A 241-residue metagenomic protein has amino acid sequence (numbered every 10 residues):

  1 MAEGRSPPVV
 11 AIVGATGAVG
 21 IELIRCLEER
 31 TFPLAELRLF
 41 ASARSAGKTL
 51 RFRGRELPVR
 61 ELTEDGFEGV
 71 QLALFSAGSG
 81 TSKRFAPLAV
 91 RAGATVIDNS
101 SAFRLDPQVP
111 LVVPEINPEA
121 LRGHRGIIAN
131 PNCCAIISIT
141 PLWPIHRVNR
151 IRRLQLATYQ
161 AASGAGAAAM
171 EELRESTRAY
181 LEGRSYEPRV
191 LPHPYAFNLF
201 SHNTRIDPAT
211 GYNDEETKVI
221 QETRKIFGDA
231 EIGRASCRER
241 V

Functional and structural regions predicted by a protein language model:
M1-Y195, Y212, K225-E231: N-terminal Rossmann-like NAD(P) cofactor-binding subdomain of oxidoreductases, focused on the glycine-rich
R205-I206: Extended amphipathic alpha-helical elements
G211-K218: Active-site pocket-shaping loop/turn-to-helix segments
K218-K225: Non-catalytic alpha-helical scaffold/packing segments enriched in small hydrophobic residues
I232-V241: Residue-level detector of conserved catalytic or cofactor/ligand-binding positions in enzyme active sites
